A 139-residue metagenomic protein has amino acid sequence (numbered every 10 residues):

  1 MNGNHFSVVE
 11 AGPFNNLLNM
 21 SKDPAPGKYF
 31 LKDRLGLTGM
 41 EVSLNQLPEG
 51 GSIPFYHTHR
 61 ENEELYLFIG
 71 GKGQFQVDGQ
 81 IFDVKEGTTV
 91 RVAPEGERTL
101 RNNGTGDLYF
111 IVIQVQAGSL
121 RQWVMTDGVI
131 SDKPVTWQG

Functional and structural regions predicted by a protein language model:
M1-G39, R121-G139: A short, N-terminal "cap"/entry segment at the start of jelly-roll beta-barrel domains of the cupin/DSBH fold
P24-F30, S43-H59: Conserved short histidine dyad/triad with adjacent acidic residue
G36, Q74, P94-L120: Ligand-binding loop in jelly-roll beta-barrel domains
L37, I53, E63, G70-K72 (+3 more regions): A generic structural motif
T38, Q76-Q80: Short strand-coil-strand connectors
L44-P48, T58-Q76, I113-V115: Short, conserved beta-strand element in jelly-roll/cupin
V77-D78, E86, R101-N102, Q122-W123: Short glycine-/acidic-enriched loop or helix-start segments at secondary-structure transitions that form or flank
G79-P94: Short acidic-glycine-tyrosine-enriched beta hairpin
